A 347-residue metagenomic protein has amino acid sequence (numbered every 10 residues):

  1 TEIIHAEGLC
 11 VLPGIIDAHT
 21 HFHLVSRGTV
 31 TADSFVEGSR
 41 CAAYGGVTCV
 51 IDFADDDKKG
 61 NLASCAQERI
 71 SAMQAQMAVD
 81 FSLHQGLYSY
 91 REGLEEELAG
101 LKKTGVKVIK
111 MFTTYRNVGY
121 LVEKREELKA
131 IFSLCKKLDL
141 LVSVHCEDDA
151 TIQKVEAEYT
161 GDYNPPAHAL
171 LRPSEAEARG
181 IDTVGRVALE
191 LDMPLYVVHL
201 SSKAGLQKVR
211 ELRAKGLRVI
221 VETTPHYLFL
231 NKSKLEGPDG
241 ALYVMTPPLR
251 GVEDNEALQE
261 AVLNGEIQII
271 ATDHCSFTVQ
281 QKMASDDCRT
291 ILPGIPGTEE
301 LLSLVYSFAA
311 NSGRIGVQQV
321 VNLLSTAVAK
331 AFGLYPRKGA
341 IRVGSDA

Functional and structural regions predicted by a protein language model:
A6-Q76: Metal-associated gating/positioning segment near the N- to mid-region
G8, H19, A42, G46 (+10 more regions): Divalent metal-coordination and catalytic microenvironments
L12, A63-D80, L128-V144, T298-L304: Alpha-helix-loop-beta-strand connector modules within alpha/beta enzyme cores
H21-D33, T48-A63, L83-E96, F112-E123 (+2 more regions): Divalent metal-binding segments
V47-C49, V79, K107, Q268: Short acidic/polar active-site loop segments enriched in Thr and Asp
G93-I270, D286: Histidine/acidic residue-rich metal-binding segments in metalloenzymes
P165-D192, L242, L263-N264, Q268-I270 (+1 more regions): His/Asp/Glu-enriched, well-ordered alpha-helical/loop segment that forms or immediately abuts the divalent-metal
